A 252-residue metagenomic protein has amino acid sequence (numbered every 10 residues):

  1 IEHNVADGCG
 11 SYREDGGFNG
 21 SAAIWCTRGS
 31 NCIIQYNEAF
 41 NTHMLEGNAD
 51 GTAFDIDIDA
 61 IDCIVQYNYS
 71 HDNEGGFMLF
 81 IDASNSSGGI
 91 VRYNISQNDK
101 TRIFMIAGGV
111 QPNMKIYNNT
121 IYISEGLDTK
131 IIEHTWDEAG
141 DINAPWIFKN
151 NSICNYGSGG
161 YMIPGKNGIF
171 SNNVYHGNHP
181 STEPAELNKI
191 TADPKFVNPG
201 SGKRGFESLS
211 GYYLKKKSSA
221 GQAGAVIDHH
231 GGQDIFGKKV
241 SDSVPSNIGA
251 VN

Functional and structural regions predicted by a protein language model:
I1-Y12, A22-W25, S30-M44, A53-D55 (+6 more regions): Right-handed parallel beta-helix
E14, L45-N48, S84-S87, L127-D128 (+2 more regions): Short, solvent-exposed loop/turn segments that connect beta-strands within catalytic domains and beta-strand-rich
F80-A83, M105-V110, E133-N143, G159-G165: Short, contiguous acidic/charged loop-to-helix segments that flank catalytic cores in large enzymes
G126-D128, S158-Y161, P180-E183, K203-G205 (+1 more regions): Substrate-binding/catalytic groove segments of enzymes that remodel or degrade extracellular structural polymers
Y161-T191: Leucine-rich solenoid repeat scaffolds
E186-N252: C-terminal accessory segments
